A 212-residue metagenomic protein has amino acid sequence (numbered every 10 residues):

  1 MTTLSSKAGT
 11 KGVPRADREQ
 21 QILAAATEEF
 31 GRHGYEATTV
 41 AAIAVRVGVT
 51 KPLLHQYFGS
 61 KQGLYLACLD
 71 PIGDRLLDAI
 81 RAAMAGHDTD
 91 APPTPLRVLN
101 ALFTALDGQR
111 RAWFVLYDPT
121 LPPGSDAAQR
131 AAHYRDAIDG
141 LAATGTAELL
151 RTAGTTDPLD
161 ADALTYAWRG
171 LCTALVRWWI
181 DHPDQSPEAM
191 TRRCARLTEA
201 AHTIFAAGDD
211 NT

Functional and structural regions predicted by a protein language model:
M1-D17, L150, L159, A206-T212: N-terminal intrinsically disordered/low-complexity leader segments
R18-T27, I43, C68-I80, A142: Generic hydrophobic, amphipathic alpha-helix propensity
Q21, A25, E29-G63, A67: Helix-turn-helix
G63, R97, T104-T144, T155-P158 (+2 more regions): Short secondary-structure transition hinges
A67, A82-R111, D157, L164-W168 (+1 more regions): Hydrophobic alpha-helical connector segments
D74-R81, D126-T152, D162-Y166, R192-A200: Amphipathic alpha-helical packing segments from all-alpha helical-bundle domains
A83-H87, L116-T120, L149, W179-P183: Secondary-structure edge/capping motif, primarily at the C-terminal ends of alpha-helices and the immediately following
A105, T156-W178, A189-H202: Hydrophobic alpha-helical segments that form the core of small-molecule binding pockets and/or dimer interfaces
